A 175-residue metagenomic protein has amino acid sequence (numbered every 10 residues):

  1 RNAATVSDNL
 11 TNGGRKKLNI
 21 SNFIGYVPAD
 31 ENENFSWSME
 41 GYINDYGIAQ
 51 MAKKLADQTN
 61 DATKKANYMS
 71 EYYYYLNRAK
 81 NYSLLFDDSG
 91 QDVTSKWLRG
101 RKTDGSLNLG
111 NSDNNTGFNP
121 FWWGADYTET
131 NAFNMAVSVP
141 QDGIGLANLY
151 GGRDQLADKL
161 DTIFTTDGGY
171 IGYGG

Functional and structural regions predicted by a protein language model:
R1-K80, F86-G175: Active-site core of glycosidic bond-cleaving carbohydrate-active enzymes
